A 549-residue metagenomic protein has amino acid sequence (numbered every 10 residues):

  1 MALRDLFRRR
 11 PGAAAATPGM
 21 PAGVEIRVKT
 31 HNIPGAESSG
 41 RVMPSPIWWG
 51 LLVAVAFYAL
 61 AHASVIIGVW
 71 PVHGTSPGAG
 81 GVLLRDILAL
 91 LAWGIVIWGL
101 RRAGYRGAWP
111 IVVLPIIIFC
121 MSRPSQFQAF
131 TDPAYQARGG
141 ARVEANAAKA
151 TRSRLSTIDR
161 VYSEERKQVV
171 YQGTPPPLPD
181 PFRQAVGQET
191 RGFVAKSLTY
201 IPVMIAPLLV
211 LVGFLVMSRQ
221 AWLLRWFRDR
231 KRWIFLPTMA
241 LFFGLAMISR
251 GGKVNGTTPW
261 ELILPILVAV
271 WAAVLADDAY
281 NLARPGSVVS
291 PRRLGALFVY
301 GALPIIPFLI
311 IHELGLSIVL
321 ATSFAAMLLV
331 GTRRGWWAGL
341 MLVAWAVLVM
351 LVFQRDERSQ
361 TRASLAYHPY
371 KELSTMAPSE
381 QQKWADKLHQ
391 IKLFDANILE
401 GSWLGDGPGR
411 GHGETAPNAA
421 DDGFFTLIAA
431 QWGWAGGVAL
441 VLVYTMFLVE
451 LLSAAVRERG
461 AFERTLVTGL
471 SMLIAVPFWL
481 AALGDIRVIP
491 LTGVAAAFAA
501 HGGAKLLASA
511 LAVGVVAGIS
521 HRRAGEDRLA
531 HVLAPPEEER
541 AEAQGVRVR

Functional and structural regions predicted by a protein language model:
L3, P18-G23, R27-K29, I33-M43 (+2 more regions): A juxtamembrane structural motif centered on a specific transmembrane helix
P34-V55, K231: N-terminal membrane topogenic signal
V42-M43, V72-R85, Y105-G107, A137-G139 (+7 more regions): Interfacial loop-to-helix junctions that mark the boundaries of transmembrane helices in multi-pass membrane
A89-G104, R123-Q136, R152-D159, S163-Q168 (+5 more regions): Transmembrane alpha-helical segments and their membrane-water interfaces
R106-I117, R225-P237, G286-A296, W337-A344 (+1 more regions): Cytoplasmic-side transmembrane-helix entry/capping segments in multi-pass membrane proteins
T157, E164, K253-G256, W337-L440 (+1 more regions): Hydrophobic, glycine- and aromatic-enriched re-entrant/interface helices and adjoining loop segments
S290-Q354, A366: Hydrophobic alpha-helical segments of polytopic membrane proteins
L452-G493, A499: Loop-to-helix entry and N-terminal half of a specific, functionally important transmembrane alpha helix in multi-pass
